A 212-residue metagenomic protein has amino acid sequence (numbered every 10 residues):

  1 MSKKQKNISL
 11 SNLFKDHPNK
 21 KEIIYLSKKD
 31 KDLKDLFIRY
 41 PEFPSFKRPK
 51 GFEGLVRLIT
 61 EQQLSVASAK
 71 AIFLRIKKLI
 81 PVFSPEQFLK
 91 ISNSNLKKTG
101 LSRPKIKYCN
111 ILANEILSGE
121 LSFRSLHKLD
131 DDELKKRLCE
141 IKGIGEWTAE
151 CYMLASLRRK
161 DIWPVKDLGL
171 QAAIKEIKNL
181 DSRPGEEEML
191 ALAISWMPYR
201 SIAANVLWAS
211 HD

Functional and structural regions predicted by a protein language model:
M1-F43, D131-E133, E146-D212: C-terminal accessory module of base-excision DNA glycosylases/AP lyases that mediates lesion recognition and DNA
F14, D35-R39, K47-R48, G54 (+5 more regions): Non-catalytic interaction surface on structured domains
K21, Y25-L74, K78-P81: A positional/architectural concept
D32, L36, L64-S65, A69-E140 (+3 more regions): Alpha-helical ds-nucleic-acid-binding substructure associated with the helix-hairpin-helix region of base-excision DNA
P49, E53, H127, I162: Residue-level marker of regulatory loop/turn positions in helix-turn-helix DNA-binding domains and in histidine
G54-I59, R75, I91-N95, E133-R137 (+4 more regions): A general alpha-helix detector
L55-T60, C109-A113, Y152, A203-L207: Short alpha-helical scaffolding segments that buttress acidic/His motifs in well-ordered protein cores
G119, I141, L157-D161: Histidine/lysine/aspartate-rich catalytic loop segments that bind and position anionic ligands
